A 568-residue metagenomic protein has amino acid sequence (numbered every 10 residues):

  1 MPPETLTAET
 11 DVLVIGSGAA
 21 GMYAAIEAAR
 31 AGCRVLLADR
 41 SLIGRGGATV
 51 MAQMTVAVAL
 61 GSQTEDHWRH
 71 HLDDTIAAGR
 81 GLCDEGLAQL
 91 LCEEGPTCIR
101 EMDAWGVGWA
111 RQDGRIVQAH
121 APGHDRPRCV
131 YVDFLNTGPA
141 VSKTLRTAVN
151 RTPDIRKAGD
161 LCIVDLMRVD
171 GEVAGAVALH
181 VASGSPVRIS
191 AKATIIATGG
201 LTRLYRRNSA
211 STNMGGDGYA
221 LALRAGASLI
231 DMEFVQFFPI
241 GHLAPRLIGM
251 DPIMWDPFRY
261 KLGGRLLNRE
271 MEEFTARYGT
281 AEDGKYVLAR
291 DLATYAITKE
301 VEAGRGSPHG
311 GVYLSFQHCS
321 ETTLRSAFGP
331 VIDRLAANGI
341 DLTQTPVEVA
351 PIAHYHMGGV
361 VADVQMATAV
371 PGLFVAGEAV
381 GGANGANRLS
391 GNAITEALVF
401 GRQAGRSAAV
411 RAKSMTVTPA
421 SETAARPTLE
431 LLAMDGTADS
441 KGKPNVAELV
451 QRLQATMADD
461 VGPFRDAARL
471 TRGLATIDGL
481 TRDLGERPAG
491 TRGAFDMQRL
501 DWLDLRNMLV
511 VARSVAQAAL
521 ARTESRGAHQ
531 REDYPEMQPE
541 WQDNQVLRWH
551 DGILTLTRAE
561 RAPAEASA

Functional and structural regions predicted by a protein language model:
M1-A8, A19, A31, L42-G44 (+10 more regions): Glycine- and aromatic-enriched mobile tails/lids
T7-T10, G184-A193, A369: Core beta-strand elements of the Rossmann-like FAD/NAD(P) dinucleotide-binding domain in flavoenzyme oxidoreductases
V12-L37: N-terminal Rossmann-like FAD-binding beta1-loop-alpha1 element of flavoenzymes
S41-D74, R80, Q236-I240, G249-D251: Conserved N-terminal glycine-rich FAD pyrophosphate-binding loop of Rossmann-like flavoproteins
R45, C98-S185, A197, G241-P245: Conserved redox-cofactor binding core of oxidoreductases
D74-E101: Dinucleotide-binding Rossmann-like beta1-alpha1 core, especially the glycine-rich loop that anchors the ADP
A193-L247, G306, G391-S407: Glycine-rich loop(s) and the adjacent beta-strand/alpha-helix scaffold that form part
L221, A227-I340, S407-S414, A455: An anion/pyrophosphate-binding glycine-rich loop and adjacent beta-alpha core in soluble alpha-beta enzymes
